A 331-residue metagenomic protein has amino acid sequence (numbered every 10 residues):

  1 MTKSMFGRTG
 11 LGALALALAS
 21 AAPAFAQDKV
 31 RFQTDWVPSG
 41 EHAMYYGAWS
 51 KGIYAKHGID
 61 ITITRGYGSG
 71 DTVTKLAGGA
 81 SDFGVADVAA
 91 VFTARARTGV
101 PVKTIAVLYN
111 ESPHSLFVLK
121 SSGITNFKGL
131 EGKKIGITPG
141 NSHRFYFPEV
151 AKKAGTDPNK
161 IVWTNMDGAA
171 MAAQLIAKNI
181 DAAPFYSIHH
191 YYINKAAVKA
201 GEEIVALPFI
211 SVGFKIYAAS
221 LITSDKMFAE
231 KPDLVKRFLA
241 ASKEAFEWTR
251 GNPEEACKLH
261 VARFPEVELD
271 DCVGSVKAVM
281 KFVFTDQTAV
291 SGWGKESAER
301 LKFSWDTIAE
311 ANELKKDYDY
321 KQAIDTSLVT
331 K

Functional and structural regions predicted by a protein language model:
M1-G12: Bacterial N-terminal signal peptides that target proteins for export
G10-A21: Bacterial N-terminal signal peptides
A26-S187, E203, L207-F209, F214-K215: Short, glycine-/small- and polar/acidic-enriched structural segments that line small-molecule recognition paths
W49-S50, A55, K152, N194-V198 (+3 more regions): Short polybasic/polar patches that bind polyanions
A89-A90, T164, A169-E266: Pocket-lining segment of extracytoplasmic ligand-binding domains
P158-I161, E203-I204, E266-K277, K315-Q322: Short, surface-exposed acidic
A229-A311: Secondary-structure end/capping motifs
L301-K331: Conserved C-terminal helix/tail region of periplasmic/extracytoplasmic solute-binding proteins
